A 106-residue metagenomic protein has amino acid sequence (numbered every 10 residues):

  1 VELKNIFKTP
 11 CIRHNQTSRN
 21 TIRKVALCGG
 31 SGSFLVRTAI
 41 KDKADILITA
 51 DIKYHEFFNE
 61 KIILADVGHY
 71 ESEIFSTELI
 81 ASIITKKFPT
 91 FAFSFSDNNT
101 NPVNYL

Functional and structural regions predicted by a protein language model:
V1-L106: Active-site catalytic microenvironments in core metabolic enzymes, especially phosphate/sugar-handling
